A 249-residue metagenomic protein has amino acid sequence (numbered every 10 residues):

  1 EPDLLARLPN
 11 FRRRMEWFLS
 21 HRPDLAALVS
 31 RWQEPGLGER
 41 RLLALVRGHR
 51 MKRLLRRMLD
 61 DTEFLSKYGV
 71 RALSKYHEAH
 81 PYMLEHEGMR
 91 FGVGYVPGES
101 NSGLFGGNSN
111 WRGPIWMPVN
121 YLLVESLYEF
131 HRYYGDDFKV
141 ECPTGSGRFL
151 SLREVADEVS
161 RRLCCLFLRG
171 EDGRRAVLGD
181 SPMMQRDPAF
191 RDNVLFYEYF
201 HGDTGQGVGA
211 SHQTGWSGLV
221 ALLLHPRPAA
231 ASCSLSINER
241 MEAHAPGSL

Functional and structural regions predicted by a protein language model:
E1-L249: Acidic, mature catalytic/reactive cores of soluble proteins
